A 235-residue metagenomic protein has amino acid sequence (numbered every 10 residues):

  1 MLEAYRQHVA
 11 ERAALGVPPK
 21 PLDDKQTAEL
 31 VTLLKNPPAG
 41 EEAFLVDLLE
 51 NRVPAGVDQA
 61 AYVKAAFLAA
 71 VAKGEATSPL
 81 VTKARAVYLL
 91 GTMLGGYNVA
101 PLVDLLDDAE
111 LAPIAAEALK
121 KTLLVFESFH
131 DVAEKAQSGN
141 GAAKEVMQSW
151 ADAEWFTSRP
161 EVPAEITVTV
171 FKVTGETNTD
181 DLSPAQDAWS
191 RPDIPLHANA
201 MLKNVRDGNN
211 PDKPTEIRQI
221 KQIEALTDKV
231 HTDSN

Functional and structural regions predicted by a protein language model:
L2-V31, N36: Amphipathic alpha-helical packing elements
R6, T27, K83-A84, V99: Residue-level signal for cytosolic alpha-helical hairpin/rod architecture
H8, E29-T32, F44, D181 (+1 more regions): Residue-level detector of alpha-helical secondary structure
L15-K20, E42-Q59, K73, L80-G95 (+3 more regions): Structural detector for internal amphipathic alpha-helices that build alpha-solenoid repeat scaffolds
D24-T32, A55-G74, M93-D107, L124-A136: Amphipathic alpha-helical scaffolding segments comprising HEAT/armadillo-like alpha-solenoid repeats
N36-A39, N51-D58, A188, D207: Short helix-loop boundary/capping segments at the starts of domains
P38, S78-P79, D107-L111, N140: Short inter-helical turns and helix N-cap capping residues of alpha-solenoid HEAT/ARM repeat scaffolds
A115-N235: Fe-S-dependent hydro-lyases/dehydratases of central metabolism
